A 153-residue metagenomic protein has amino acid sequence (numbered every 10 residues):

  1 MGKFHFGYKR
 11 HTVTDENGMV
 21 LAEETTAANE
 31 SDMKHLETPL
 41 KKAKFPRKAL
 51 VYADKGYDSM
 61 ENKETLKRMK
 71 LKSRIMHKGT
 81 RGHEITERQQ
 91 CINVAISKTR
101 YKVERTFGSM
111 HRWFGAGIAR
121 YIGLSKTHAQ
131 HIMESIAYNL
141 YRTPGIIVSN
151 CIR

Functional and structural regions predicted by a protein language model:
M1-K67, M133, A137: Polybasic low-complexity intrinsically disordered regions
M19-A22, A43-K44, H77-K78, R105 (+1 more regions): A generic short-segment signal for beta-strand/edge and adjacent turn/coil regions
A49-L50, K55-S125, A129-I132: Helix-centered, glycine/charged polyanion-binding patches within enzymatic domains that contact phosphate-containing
W113, G117, I147-R153: A short, flexible helix-boundary coil/loop motif
